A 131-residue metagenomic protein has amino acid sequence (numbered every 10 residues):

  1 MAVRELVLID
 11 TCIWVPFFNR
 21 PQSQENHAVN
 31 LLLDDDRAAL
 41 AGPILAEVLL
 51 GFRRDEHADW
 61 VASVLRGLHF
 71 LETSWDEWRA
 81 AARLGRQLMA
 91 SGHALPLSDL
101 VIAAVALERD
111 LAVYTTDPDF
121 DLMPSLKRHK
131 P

Functional and structural regions predicted by a protein language model:
M1-L40, L50-S63: Short, well-structured N-terminal submotif of metal-dependent ribonuclease cores
M1-L6, A103-P131: Acidic, PIN/NYN-like endoribonuclease modules and their adjacent C-terminal/linker elements
I9-D10, A41, L95-P96, D117: Histidine- and aromatic-rich ligand-binding microenvironments
T11, G42, W75, D99-L100: Conserved glycosyltransferase catalytic-site signature
W14-V15, L45-V48, F120: A generic structural signal for short hydrophobic patches within well-formed alpha-helices
D34-D36, V64-L68, S91, R109: Structured helix-beta-strand junction loops
E47, L68-A90: Acidic catalytic patch
